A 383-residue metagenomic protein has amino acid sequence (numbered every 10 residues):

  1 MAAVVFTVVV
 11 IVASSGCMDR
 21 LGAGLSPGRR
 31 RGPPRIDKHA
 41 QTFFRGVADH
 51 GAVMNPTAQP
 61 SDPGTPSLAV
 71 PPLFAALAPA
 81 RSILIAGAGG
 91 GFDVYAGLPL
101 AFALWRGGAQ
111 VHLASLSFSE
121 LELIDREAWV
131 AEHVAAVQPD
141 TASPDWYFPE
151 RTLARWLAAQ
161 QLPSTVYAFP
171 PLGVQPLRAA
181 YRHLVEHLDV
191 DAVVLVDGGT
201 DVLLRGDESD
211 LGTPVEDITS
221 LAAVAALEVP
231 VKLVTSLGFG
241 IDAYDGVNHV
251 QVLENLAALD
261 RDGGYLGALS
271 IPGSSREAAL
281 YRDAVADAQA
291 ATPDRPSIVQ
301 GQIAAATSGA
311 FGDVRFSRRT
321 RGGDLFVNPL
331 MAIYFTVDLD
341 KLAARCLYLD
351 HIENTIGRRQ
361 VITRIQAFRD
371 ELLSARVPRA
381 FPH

Functional and structural regions predicted by a protein language model:
I11-S14, D37-K38, F44, D49-H50: Short, positively charged and aromatic/hydrophobic N-terminal segments
N55-S82: Positively charged, low-complexity intrinsically disordered leader regions
L77-I124: N-terminal phosphate-binding or glycine-rich loops at protein starts, especially the Walker A/P-loop of NTPases
W105-R106, V111-A168: Glycine-rich nucleotide/cofactor/substrate-binding loop typically near the N-terminus or early in the first domain
R126-A142, H249-L269: Acidic, Ser/Thr-rich peripheral helices and adjacent loops at domain boundaries
S164-L227: Internal, conserved structured core segments that host functional sites
L253-R318: A conserved mid-domain beta-alpha-beta active-site/ligand-binding segment of alpha/beta enzyme cores
Q289-H383: C-terminal accessory domains and tails appended to enzymatic cores
